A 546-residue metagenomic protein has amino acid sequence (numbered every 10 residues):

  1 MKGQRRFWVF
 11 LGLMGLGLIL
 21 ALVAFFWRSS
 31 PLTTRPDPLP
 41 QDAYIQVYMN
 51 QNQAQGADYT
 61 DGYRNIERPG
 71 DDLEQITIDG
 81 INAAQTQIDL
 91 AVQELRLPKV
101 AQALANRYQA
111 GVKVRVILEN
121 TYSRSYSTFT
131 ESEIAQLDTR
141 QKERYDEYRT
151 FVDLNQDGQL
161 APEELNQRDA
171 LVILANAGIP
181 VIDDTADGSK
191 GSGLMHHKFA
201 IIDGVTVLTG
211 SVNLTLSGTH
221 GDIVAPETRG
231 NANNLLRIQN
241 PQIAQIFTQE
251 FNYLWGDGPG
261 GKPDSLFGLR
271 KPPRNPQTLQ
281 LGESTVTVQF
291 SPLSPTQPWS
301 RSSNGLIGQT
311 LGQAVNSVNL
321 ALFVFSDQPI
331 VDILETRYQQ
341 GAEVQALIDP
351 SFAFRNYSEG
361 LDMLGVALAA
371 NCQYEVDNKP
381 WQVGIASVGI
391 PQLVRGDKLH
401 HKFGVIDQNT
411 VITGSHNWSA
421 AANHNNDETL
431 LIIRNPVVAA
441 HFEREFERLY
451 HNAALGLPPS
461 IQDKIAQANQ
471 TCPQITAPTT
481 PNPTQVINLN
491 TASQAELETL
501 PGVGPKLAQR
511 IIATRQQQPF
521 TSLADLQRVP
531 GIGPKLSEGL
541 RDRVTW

Functional and structural regions predicted by a protein language model:
M1-G17: N-terminal Sec-pathway targeting helices
S30-A84, E94-G312, F352-N409, H416-L431 (+1 more regions): HKD-type phospholipase D/PLD-like phosphodiesterase module
T33-L39, Q474-T484: Ser/Thr-rich, Proline-interspersed low-complexity disordered segments
I88-V92, I182-D183, S317-L322, A346-L347: Short catalytic-loop micro-motif centered on adjacent basic/acidic residues
Q242-F267, H441-T476: Cysteine/selenocysteine-centered motifs that mediate thiol-based redox chemistry or coordinate metal-sulfur cofactors
P329-Q339, V344-I348, F352-G360, V405 (+1 more regions): Long compositionally biased, domain-poor regions of proteins
G504-P505, G533: Small-residue hinge/turn detector
I512-A513, Q517, Q527-W546: Alpha-helical interaction/regulatory segments in DNA maintenance proteins
